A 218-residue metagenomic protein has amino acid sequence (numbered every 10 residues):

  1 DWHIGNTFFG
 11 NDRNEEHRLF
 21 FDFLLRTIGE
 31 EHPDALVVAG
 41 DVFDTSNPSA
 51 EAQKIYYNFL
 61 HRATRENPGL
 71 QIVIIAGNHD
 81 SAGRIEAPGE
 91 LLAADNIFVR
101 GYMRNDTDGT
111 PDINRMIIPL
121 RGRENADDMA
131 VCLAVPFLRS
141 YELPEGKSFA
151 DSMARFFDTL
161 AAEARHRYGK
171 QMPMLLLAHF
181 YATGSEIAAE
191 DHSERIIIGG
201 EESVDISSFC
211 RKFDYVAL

Functional and structural regions predicted by a protein language model:
W2-V38, F43-L218: Extended recognition/assembly regions associated with phosphoester-bond processing machinery
